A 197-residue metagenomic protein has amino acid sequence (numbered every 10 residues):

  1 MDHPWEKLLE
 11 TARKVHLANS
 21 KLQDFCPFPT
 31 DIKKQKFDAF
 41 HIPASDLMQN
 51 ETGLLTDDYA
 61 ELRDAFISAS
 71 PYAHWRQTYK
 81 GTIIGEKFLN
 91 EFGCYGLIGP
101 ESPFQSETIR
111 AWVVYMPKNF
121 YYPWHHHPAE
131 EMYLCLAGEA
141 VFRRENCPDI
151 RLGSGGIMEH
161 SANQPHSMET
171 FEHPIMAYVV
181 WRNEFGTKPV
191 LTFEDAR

Functional and structural regions predicted by a protein language model:
D2-E107: A short, N-terminal "cap"/entry segment at the start of jelly-roll beta-barrel domains of the cupin/DSBH fold
W5-L9, F171-R197: Double-stranded beta-helix
E91-G93, R110-W112, E131: A generic structural signal for short beta-strands and their flanking turns/coil linkers
P100-S102, F120-Y121, Q164-H166: Short beta-turn/strand-loop junction motif enriched in small, turn-promoting residues
Q105-S106, Y122-H127, R144, E169: Short histidine-centered beta-strand/loop micro-motifs that create catalytic or ligand/metal-coordination sites
V113-N119, H126-F142: Short, conserved beta-strand element in jelly-roll/cupin
N146-P165: Short acidic-glycine-tyrosine-enriched beta hairpin
